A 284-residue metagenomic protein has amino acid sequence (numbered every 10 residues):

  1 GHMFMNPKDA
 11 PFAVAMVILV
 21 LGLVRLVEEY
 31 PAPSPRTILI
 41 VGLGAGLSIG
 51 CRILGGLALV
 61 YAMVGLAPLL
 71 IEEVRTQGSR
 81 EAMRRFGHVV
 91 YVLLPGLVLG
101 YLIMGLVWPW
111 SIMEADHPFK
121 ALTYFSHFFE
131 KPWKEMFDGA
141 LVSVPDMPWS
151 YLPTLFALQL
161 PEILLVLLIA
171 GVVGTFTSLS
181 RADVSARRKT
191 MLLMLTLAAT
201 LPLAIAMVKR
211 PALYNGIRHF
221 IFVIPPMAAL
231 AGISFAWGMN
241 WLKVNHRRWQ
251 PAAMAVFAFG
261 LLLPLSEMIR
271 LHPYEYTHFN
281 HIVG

Functional and structural regions predicted by a protein language model:
H2, D9-A15, S48-I53, L57 (+3 more regions): Hydrophobic/aromatic-rich transmembrane helices and adjacent perimembrane loops
P7, M16, I40-L47, V60 (+2 more regions): Hydrophobic residues within alpha-helical transmembrane segments of multi-pass solute transporters/permease subunits
A15-V27, L43-G44, V60-A67, L99-L102 (+3 more regions): Transmembrane alpha-helical segments
L19-T37, E72-E73: Membrane-interface transmembrane helices that cradle and orient dolichyl/undecaprenyl
E29-G46, R85: Short hydrophobic alpha-helices at membrane interfaces in multi-pass membrane enzymes
Y30-I38, P148, T190-M191, H246-P251: Membrane-helix interface segments
L47, G56, M63-L213, F259-G284: Transmembrane-lumen/periplasm boundary regions of multi-pass, lipid-linked membrane glycan transferases
L70-E81, L230-A255: Cytosolic-side transmembrane helix boundary signature
